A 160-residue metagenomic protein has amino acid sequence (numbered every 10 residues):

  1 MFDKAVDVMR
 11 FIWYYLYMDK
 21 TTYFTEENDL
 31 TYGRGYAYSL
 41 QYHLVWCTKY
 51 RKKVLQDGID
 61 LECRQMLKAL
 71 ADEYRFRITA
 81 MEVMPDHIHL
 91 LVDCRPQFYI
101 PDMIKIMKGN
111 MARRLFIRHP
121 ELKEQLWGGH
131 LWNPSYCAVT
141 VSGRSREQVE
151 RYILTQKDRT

Functional and structural regions predicted by a protein language model:
F2-T160: Basic nucleic-acid-binding interfaces
